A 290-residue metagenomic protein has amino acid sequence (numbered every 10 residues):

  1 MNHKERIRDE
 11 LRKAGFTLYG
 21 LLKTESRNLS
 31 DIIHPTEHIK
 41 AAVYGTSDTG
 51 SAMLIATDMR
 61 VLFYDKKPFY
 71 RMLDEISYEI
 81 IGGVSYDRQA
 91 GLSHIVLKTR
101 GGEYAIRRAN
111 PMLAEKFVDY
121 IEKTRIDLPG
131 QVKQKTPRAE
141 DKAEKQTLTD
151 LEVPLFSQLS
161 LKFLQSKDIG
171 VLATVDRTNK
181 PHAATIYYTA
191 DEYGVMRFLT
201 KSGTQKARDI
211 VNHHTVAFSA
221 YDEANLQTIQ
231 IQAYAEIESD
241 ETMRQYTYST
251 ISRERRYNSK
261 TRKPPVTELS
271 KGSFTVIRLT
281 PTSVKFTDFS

Functional and structural regions predicted by a protein language model:
N2-S30, Y44-T49, M59, Y64 (+1 more regions): Acidic, Ser/Thr- and proline-rich intrinsically disordered linker/docking segments of eukaryotic scaffolds
S30-S47, D168-D176: The phosphoinositide-binding surface of pleckstrin homology
A52-L54, D168-S202, I210, V216-A220 (+1 more regions): Short beta-strand segments
V61-Y64, V84, I106, L172 (+3 more regions): Short hydrophobic/aromatic-rich beta-strand segments that constitute the beta-sheet cores of beta-sandwich/beta-barrel
Y64-D65, Y70-E75, T200, T204-V216: Compact nucleic-acid interaction/catalytic patches
G83-G91, G102, P111, K206-S259: Short, structured beta-strand-loop surface elements
P129-E152, Q230-S290: Charged, gly/pro-rich active-site loop segments
E144-I169: Short, basic/aromatic recognition patches
